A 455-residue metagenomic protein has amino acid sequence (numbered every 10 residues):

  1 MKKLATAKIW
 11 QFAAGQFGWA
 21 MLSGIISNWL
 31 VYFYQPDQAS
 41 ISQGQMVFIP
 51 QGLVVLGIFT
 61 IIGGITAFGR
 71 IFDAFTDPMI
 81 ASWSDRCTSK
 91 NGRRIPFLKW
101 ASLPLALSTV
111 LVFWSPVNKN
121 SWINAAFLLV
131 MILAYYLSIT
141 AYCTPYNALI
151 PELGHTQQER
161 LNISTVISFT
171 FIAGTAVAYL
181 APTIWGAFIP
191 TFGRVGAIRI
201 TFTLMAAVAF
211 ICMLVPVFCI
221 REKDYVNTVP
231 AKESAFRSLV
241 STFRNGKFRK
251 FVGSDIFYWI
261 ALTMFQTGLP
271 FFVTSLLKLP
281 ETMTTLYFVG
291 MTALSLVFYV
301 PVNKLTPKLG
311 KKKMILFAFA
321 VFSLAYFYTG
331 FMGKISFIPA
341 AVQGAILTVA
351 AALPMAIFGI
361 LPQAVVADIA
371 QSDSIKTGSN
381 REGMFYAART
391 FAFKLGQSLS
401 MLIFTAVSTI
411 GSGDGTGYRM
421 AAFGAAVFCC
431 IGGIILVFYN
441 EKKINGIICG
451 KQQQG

Functional and structural regions predicted by a protein language model:
M1-G455: Membrane-embedded alpha-helical bundles of multi-pass transporters/translocases, especially carrier/permease families
